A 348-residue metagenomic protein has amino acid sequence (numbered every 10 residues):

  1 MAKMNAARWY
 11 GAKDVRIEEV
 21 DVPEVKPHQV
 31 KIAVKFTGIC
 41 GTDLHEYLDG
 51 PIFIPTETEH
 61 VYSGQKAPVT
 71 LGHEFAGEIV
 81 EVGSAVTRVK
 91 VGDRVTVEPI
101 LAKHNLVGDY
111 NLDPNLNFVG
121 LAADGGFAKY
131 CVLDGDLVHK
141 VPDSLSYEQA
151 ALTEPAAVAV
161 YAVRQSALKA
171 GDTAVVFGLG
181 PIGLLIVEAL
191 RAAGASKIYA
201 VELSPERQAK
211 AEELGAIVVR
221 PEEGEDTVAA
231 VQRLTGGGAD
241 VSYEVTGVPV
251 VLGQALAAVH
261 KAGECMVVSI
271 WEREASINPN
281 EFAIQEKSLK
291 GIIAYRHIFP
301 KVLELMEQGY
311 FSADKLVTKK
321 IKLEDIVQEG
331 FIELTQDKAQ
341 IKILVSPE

Functional and structural regions predicted by a protein language model:
A2, G253-A257, R296, P300-E348: C-terminal hydrophobic helical "lid"/dimerization subdomain of Rossmann-like NAD(P)H-dependent oxidoreductases
N5, T173, S196-K197, E264 (+1 more regions): Residues at the starts of beta-strands that form the adenosine-phosphate
A6-E24, G41-A76, E98, D109-A122: N-terminal glycine-rich cofactor-binding segment
P23-T37, I52-H104, P142-S144: Glycine-rich beta-strand-centered segment in the early N-terminal region that forms part of a ligand/cofactor-binding
V61-P68, H73, I100-F177: NAD(P)H dinucleotide-binding glycine-rich loop of Rossmann-like/cofactor-binding domains, especially the beta1-alpha1
D143-G224, A229: Mid-domain Rossmann-like dinucleotide-binding core that forms the NAD(H)/NADP(H) cofactor-binding site
S166-L168, A209-S288, E329: Glycine-rich cofactor phosphate-binding loops and adjacent beta1-alpha1 units of small-molecule cofactor enzyme domains
L203-S204, W271, Y295: Residues in the short beta-alpha loop(s) of Rossmann-like NAD(P)-binding domains
